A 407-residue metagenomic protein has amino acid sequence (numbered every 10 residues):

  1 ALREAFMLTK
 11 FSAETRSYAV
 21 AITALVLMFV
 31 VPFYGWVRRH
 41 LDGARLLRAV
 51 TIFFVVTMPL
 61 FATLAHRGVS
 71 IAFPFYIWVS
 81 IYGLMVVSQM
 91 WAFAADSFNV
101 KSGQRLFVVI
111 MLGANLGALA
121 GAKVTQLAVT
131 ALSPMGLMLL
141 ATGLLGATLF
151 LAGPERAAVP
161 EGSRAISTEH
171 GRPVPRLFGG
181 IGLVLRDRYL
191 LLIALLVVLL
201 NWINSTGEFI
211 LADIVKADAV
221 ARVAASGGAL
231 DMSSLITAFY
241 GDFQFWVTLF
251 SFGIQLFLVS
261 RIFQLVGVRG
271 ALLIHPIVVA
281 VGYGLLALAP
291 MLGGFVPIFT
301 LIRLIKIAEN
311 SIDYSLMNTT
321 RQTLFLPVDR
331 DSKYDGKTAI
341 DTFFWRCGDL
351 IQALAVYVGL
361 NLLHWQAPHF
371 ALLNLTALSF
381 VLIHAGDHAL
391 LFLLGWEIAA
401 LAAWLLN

Functional and structural regions predicted by a protein language model:
A1-P173, L177-L372, A377: Membrane-embedded alpha-helical bundles of multi-pass transporters/translocases, especially carrier/permease families
Y76-I77, A371-N407: Internal transmembrane alpha-helices of multipass membrane proteins
